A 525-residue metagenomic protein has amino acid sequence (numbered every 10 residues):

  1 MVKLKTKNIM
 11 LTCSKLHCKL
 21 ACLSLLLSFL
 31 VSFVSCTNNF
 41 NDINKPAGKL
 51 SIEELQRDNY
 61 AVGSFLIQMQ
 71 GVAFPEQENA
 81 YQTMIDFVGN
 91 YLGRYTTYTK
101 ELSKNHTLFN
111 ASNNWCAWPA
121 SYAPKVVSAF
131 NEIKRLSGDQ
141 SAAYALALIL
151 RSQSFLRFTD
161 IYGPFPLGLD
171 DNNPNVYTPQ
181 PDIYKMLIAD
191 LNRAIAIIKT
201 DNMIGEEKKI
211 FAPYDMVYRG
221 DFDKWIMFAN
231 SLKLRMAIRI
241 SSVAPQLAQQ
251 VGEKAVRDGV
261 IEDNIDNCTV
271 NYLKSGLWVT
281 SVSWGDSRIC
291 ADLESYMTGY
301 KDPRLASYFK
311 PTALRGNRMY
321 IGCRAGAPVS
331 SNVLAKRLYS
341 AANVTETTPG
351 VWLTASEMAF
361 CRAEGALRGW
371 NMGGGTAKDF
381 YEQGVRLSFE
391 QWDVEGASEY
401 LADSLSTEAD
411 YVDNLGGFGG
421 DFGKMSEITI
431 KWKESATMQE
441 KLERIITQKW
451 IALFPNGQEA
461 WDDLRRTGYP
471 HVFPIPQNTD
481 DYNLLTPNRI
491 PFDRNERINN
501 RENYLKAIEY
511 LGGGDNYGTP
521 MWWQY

Functional and structural regions predicted by a protein language model:
V2, I9-M10, V31-V34: Short hydrophobic transmembrane-like helices used for membrane targeting/insertion
L4-L23: Bacterial N-terminal signal peptides that target proteins for export
A21-S32: Bacterial N-terminal signal peptides
C36-G93, D480-Y525: Membrane-proximal, proline-rich intrinsically disordered regions
N39-F40, C116, L464, P470: Extracellular glycan-recognition regions
Q56, R94-G396, E434-E443, Q448: Structured, solvent-exposed acidic/aromatic patches
E78-F87, P164-F165, A248, G457-D462: Beta-strand acidic-aromatic groove motif in beta-rich domains, primarily in extracellular
F389, D393-Y525: C-terminal functional modules
